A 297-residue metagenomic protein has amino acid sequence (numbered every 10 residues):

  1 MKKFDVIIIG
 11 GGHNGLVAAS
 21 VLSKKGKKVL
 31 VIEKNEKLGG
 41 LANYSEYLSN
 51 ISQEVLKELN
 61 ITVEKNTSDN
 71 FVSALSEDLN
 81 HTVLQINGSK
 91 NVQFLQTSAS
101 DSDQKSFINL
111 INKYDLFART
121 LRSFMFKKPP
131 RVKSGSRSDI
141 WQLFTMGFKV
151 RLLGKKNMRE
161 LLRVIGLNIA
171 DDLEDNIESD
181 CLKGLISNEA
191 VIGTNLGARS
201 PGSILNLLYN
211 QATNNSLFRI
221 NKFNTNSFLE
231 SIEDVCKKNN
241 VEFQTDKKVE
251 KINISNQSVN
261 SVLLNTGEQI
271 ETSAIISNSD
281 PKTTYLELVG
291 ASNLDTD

Functional and structural regions predicted by a protein language model:
K2-F4, L263-A274: Core beta-strand elements of the Rossmann-like FAD/NAD(P) dinucleotide-binding domain in flavoenzyme oxidoreductases
K2-K133: N-terminal glycine-rich phosphate/pyrophosphate-binding loop and immediately adjacent elements
I9, L264, S277-N278: Redox-cofactor binding/interface segments in oxidoreductases and associated redox assembly factors
H13, D246-E250, T266: Conserved SAM/SAH-binding loop
L38-L41, I192-N195, K251-N253, K282-L286: Flexible loop/turn segments at secondary-structure boundaries
D115-N239, D246: Active-site/ligand-binding neighborhood in enzyme catalytic cores
N221-E230, K238, I252, E268-D297: Glycine-rich loop(s) and the adjacent beta-strand/alpha-helix scaffold that form part
E242-N260: A conserved short coil-to-beta-strand element within the FAD-binding core of flavoproteins
